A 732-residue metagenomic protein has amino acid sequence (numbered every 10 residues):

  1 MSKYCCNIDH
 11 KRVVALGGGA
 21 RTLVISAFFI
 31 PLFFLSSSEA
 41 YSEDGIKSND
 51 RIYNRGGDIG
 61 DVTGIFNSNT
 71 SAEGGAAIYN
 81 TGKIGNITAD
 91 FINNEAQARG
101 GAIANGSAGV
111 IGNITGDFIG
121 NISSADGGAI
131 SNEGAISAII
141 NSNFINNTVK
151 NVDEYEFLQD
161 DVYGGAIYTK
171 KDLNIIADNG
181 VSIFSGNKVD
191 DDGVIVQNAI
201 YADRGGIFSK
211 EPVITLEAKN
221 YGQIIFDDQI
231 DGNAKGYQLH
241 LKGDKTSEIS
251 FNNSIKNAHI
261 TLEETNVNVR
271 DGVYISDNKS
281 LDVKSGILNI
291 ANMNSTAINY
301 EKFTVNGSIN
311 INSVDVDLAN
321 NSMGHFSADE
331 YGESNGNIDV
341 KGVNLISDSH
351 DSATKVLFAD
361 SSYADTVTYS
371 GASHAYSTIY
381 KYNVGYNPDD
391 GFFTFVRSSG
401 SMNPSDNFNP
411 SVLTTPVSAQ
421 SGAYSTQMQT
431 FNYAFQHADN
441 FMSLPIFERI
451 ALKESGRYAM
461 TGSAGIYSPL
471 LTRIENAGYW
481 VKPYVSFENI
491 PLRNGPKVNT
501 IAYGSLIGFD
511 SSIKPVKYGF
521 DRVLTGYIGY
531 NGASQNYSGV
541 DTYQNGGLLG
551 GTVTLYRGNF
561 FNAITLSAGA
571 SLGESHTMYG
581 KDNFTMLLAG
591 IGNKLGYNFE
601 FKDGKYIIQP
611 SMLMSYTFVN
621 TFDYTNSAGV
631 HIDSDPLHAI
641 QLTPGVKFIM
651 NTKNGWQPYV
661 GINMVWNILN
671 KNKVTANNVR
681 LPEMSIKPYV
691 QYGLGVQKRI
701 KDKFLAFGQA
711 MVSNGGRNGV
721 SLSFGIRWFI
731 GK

Functional and structural regions predicted by a protein language model:
S2-C5, N299-S405, T414: Extracellular, surface-exposed repeat/solenoid domains
A40-R55, T63, S68-N80, E95-G106 (+8 more regions): Extracellular beta-strand/beta-solenoid scaffold signature
E217, Y237-K355: Extracellular beta-strand/loop-rich repeat segments of large surface/secreted proteins
Q420-D603, Q709-M711, G716: Outer membrane beta-barrel translocator domains of Type V secretion systems
E475-Y479, Y518-L524, G558-I564, G604-P610 (+5 more regions): Outer-envelope beta-barrel architecture signal
R493-T500, S538-T542, L572-T585, N620-H638 (+1 more regions): Solvent-exposed, glycine/polar-rich loop segments of beta-barrel outer-membrane systems
S505-S511, L549-L555, L566-A568, I591-F599 (+5 more regions): Residues on the lipid-exposed face of transmembrane beta-strands in outer-membrane beta-barrel proteins
H631-K732: Outer membrane beta-barrel transmembrane domains
